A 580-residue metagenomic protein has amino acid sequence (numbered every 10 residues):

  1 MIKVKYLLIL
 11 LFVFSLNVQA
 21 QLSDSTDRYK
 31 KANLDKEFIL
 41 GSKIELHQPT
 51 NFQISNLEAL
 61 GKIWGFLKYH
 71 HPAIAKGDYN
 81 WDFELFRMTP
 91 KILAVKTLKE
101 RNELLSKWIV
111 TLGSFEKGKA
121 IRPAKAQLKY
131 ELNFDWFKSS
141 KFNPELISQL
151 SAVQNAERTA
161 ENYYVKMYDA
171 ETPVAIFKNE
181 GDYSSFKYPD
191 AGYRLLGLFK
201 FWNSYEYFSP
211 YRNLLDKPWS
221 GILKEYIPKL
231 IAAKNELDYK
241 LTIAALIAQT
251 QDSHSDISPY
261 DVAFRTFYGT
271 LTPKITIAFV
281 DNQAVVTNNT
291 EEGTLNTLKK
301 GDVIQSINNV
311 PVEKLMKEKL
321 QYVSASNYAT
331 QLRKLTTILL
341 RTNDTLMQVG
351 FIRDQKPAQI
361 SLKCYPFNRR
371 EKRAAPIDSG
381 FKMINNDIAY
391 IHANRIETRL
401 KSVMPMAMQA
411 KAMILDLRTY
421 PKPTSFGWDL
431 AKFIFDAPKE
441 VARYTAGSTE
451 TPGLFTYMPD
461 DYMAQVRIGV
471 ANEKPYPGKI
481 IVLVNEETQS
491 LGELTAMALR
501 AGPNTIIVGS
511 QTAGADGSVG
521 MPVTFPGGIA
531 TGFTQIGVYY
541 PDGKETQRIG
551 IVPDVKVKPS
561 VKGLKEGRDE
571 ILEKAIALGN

Functional and structural regions predicted by a protein language model:
M1-S25: Bacterial Sec-dependent N-terminal signal peptides
S23-D24, K36-I44, F52, L67-K68 (+10 more regions): Cleft-lining beta-strand/loop regions that shape enzyme active-site pockets
F52-Q53, E58-G61, G65, F134-D169 (+5 more regions): PDZ/PDZ-like domain segments forming the peptide/carboxylate-binding groove, activating on the N-terminal beta-strands
L57-L67, D82-L85, T89, N102-I109 (+11 more regions): Extracytoplasmic/secreted envelope proteins and their assembly/folding machinery, especially bacterial periplasmic
A59, A75-D82, F86, P90-N179 (+5 more regions): Extended, small/polar residue-biased N-terminal targeting/export presequences and adjacent propeptide/linker tracts
I63, L67-H71, K91, F201 (+6 more regions): Conserved PDZ fold ligand-binding element
G520-D554, V561: C-terminal structured "cap/appendage" subdomains that terminate the fold
D554-N580: Low-complexity, Gly/Ser/Thr/Pro-rich intrinsically disordered linker/tail segments
